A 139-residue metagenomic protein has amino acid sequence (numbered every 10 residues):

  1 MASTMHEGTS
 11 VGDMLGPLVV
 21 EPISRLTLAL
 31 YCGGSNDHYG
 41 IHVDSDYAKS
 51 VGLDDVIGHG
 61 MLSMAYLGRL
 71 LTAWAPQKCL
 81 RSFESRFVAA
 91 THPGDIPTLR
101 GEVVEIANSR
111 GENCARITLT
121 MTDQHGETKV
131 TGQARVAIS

Functional and structural regions predicted by a protein language model:
M1-P17, A90-S139: HotDog/MaoC-like acyl-thioester-processing domains
M1-V56: Catalytic strand-loop segment that frames the active site of acyl-thioester-processing enzymes
V19, T27, D37, C79-F83 (+2 more regions): A generic structural signal for short beta-strands and their flanking turns/coil linkers
V19-I23, S85, A134-V136: Generic detection of short hydrophobic beta-strand segments and adjacent strand-loop junctions
R25, A65-L67, A73, A107 (+1 more regions): Alpha-helix termini
I41-Y47, S82, R110-G111, H125-T128: Glycine-rich loops and low-complexity Gly/Arg-rich segments that provide flexible linkers or classic glycine-based
K49-V103: Hydrophobic beta-strand-centered segment that forms part of the acyl-chain substrate-binding groove
